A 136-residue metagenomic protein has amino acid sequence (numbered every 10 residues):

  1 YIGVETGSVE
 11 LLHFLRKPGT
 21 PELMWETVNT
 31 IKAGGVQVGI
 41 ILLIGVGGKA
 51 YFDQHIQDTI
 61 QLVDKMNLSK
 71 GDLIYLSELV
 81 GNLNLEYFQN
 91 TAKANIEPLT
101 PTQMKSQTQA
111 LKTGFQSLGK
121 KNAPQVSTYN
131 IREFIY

Functional and structural regions predicted by a protein language model:
Y1-E5, G39-L43, I74-S77, S127-I131: A cross-family glycoside hydrolase active-site/sugar-binding cleft signature
Y1-F14, E26, I31-A33: Conserved SAM/AdoMet-binding glycine-rich loop
V9-K17, I44-Y51: Surface-exposed cleft-lining segments at the edges of enzyme active sites
L12-F14, E22-T27, S127, E133: Domain-start "cap" segments at the beginnings of catalytic or binding domains
H13-F14, Q61, K65, S106-T113: Charged/polar, solvent-exposed surface patches and flexible loops
L15-L23, Y51-D58, N95-S106: Alpha-helix N-cap and loop-to-helix initiation/capping positions
E22-E86, S117, N122: Conserved C-terminal portion of the radical SAM core fold that forms the substrate/S-adenosylmethionine-binding
L76-Y136: C-terminal accessory regions of radical SAM enzymes
